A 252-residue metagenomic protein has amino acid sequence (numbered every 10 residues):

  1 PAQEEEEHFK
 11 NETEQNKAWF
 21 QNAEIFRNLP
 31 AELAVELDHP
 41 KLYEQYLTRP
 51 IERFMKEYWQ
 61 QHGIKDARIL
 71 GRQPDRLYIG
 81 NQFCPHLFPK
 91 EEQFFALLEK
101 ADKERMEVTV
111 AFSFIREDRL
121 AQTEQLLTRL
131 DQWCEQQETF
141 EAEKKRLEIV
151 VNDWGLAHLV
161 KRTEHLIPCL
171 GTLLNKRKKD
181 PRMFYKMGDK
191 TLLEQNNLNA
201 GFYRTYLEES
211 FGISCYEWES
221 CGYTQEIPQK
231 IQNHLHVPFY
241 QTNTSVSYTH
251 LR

Functional and structural regions predicted by a protein language model:
W19-A96, E107-C134, L156: Active-site beta->alpha loop and helix N-cap motifs at the rims of alpha/beta catalytic domains
A31-L37, L77-I79, V108-V110, L147-V150 (+3 more regions): Hydrophobic faces of well-ordered beta-strands that scaffold small-molecule active sites in alpha/beta enzyme cores
K100-E107, Q137, Y203-C215: A structural motif corresponding to the C-terminal end of an alpha-helix and its immediate exit/capping segment
V110-L147, A157-K186, K190-E194: Metabolite-binding pocket within alpha/beta catalytic cores that recognizes anionic/polar moieties
D153: Conserved, mostly hydrophobic/aromatic
E194-T205: Active-site glycine-rich loop that binds ribose-phosphate moieties when present
P228: Long C-terminal interaction/binding lobes of large macromolecular proteins
T249-H250: Conserved small/polar residues in nucleotide/adenosyl-binding loops
